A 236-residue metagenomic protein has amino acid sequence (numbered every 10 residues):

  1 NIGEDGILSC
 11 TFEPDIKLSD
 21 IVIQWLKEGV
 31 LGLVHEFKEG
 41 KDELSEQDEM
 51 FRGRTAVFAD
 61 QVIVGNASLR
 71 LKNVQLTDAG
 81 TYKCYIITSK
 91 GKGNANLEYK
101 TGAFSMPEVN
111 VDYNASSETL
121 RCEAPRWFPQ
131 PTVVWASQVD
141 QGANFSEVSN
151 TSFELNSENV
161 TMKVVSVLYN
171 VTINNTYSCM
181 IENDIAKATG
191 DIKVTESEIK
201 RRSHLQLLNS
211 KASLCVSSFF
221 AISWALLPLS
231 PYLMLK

Functional and structural regions predicted by a protein language model:
G6, G65-L69, M162-L168: Short strand-edge motifs at loop-to-beta-strand transitions and within beta-strands of extracellular beta-rich domains
G6-L8, T77-Y85, E118, P131-V133 (+1 more regions): Conserved Ig-like domain signature around the intradomain disulfide
I7-E13, T119-P125: Short edge beta-strand/loop segments characteristic of extracellular beta-sandwich folds
S9-T11, R52-Y99: Ligand-binding face of N-terminal immunoglobulin V-set domains in extracellular IgSF glycoproteins
E13-R54, F128-N150, S178: N-terminal V-set
K17, T77, Y85-F104, Y177-L205: Extracellular/luminal immunoglobulin-like beta-sandwich modules
A103-Y113: Proline-enriched interdomain boundary motifs that mark the N-terminal boundary and often initiate the first structured
E198-I222: C-terminal GPI-anchoring signal of eukaryotic secretory precursors
